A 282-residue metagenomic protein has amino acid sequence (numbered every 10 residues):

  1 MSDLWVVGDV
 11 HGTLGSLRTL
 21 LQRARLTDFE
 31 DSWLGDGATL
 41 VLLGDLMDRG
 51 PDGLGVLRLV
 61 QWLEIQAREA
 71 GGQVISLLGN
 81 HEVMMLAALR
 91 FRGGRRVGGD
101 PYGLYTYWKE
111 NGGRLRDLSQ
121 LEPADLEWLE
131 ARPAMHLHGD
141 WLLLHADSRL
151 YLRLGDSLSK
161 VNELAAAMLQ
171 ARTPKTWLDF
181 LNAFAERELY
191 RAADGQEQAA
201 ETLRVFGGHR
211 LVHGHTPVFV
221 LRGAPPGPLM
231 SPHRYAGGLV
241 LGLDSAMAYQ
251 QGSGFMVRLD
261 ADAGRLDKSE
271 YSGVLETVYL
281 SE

Functional and structural regions predicted by a protein language model:
M1, G35-G37, G71-Q73, G139 (+1 more regions): A general structural motif
M1-R58: N-terminal active-site segment of His-dependent metallophosphoesterases
V7-G8, L40-G44, I75-G79, L144 (+2 more regions): Active-site neighborhood of phospho(di)ester-bond hydrolases with catalytic His/Asp-centered motifs
T13-L14, D48-P51, H81-L86, Y151 (+2 more regions): Active-site environment of divalent metal-dependent phosphoester hydrolases
R49-L152, D156-E163, L169-T176: Active-site neighborhood of divalent metal-dependent phosphoester bond hydrolases
E163-P226: Alpha/beta-hydrolase fold catalytic core
G223-G237: Short, surface-exposed loop/helix-turn segments at secondary-structure junctions that function as lids/hinges flanking
A236-E282: Binuclear metal-dependent phosphoesterase catalytic core
